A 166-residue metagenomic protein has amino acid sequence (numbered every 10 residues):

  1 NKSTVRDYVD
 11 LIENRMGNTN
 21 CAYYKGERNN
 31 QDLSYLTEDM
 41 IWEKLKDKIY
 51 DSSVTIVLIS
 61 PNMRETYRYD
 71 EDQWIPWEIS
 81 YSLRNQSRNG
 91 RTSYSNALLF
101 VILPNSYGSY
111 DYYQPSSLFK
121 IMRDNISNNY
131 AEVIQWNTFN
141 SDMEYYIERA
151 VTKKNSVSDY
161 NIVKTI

Functional and structural regions predicted by a protein language model:
N1-V54, S93, S156, Y160-I166: Conserved N-terminal substructure of TIR/SEFIR domains
S3-R6, Q31-D32, N62-T66, S106-G108: Short acidic, S/G/P-rich loop/turn micro-motifs used as interaction or catalytic elements
D7-V9, Y67-E71, S109-Y113: A short acidic (Asp/Glu
G17-A22, L83-Y94, I126-Y130: Structural alpha-beta junctions
G26-R28, T55-N62, L103-P104: Short loop/turn segments at strand-loop or loop-helix junctions that form parts of catalytic or ligand-binding pockets
N62, T92-S109: Short beta-alpha junction loops
N62-R88: Conserved TIR/SEFIR loop-to-helix hotspot centered on a Trp-containing motif with a nearby acidic residue
I102-I166: C-terminal interaction surface of TIR/SEFIR-family domains
